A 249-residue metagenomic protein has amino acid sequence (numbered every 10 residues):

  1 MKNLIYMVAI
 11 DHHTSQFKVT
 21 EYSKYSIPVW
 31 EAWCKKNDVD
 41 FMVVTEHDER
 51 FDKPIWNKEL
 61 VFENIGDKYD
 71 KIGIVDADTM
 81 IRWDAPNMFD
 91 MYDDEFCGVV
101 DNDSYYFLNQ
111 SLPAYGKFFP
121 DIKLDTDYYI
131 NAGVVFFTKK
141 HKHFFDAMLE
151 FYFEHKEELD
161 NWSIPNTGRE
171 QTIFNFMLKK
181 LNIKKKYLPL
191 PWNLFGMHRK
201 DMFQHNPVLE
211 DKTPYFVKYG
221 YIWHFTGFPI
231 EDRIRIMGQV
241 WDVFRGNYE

Functional and structural regions predicted by a protein language model:
M1-Y69, D242-E249: N-terminal anchoring/stem segment of glycosyltransferases
V8, V44-E46, V99, L188-P191: Conserved beta-strand termini and adjacent loop/short-helix elements that scaffold enzyme active sites in alpha/beta
I10-H13, D48-E49, T79-M80, D103-Y105 (+3 more regions): Short, solvent-exposed loop/turn segments at secondary-structure junctions
E31, F89, N175-K179: Non-transmembrane alpha-helical segments in soluble domains of secreted/periplasmic/extracellular proteins
P54-L112, V135-F137, H141-F145: GT-A fold catalytic core of metal-dependent nucleotide-sugar glycosyltransferases, centered on the diacidic
P113-T126, H143: Short, flexible, basic/aromatic active-site loop/helix in glycosyltransferases
D127-I234: Catalytic core and acceptor-binding pocket of nucleotide-sugar-dependent glycosyltransferases
F225-E249: Pan-eukaryotic secretory-pathway lumenal catalytic ectodomains of glycan-active enzymes
